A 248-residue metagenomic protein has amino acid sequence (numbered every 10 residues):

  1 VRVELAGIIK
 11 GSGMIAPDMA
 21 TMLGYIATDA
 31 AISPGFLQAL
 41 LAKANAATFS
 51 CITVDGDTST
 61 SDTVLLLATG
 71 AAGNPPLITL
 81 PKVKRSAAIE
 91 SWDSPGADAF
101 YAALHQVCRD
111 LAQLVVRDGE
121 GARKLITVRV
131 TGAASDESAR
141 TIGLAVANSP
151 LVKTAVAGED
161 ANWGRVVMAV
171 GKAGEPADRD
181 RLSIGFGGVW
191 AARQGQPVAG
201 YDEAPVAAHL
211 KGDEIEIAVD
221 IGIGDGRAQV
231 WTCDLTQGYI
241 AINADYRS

Functional and structural regions predicted by a protein language model:
V1-S248: A structural signal for small-residue-enriched, beta-sheet-centric alpha/beta enzyme cores and oligomeric scaffold folds
